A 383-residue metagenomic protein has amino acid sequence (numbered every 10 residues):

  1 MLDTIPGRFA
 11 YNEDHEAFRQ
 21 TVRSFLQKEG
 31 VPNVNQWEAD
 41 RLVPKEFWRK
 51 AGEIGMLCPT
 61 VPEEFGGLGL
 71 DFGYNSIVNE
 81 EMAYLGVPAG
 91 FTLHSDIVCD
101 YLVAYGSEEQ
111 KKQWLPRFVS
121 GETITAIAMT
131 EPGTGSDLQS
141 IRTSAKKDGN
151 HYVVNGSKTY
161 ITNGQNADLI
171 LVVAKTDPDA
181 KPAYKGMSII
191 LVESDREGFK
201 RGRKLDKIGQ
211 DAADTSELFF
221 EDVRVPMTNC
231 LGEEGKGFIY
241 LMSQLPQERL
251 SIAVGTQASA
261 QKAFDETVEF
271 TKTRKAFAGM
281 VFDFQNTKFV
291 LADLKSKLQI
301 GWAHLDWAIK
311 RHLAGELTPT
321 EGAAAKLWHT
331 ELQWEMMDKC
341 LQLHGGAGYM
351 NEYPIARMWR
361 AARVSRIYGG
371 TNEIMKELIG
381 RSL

Functional and structural regions predicted by a protein language model:
M1-G90, I97, Y105-Q110, R117-E122 (+5 more regions): Alpha-helical interface subdomain recognition
G55, V78-A83, V173-K175, L191-E197 (+1 more regions): Short Ser/Thr-interspersed hydrophobic loop/turn segments at strand-loop and sheet-helix junctions that line or gate
L70, D137-Q139, N163-D168, P182-G186 (+2 more regions): Short glycine/proline-enriched turns and hinge-like loops at secondary-structure junctions
F91-T92, F118, G133-S136, Y160-N163 (+2 more regions): Short Gly/Pro-enriched turn/cap motifs at secondary-structure boundaries
A104-G106, K146, V172-T176, L191-S194 (+3 more regions): Short beta-strand-to-turn element immediately C-terminal to the catalytic PLP-Schiff-base lysine in fold type I
G121-M129, V173: A short, Trp-centered hydrophobic/proline-enriched beta-strand micro-motif
S140-R142, D195-P226: Flexible, small-/acidic-enriched active-site or ligand-binding loops
H151, N155-R201: A short core secondary-structure module
